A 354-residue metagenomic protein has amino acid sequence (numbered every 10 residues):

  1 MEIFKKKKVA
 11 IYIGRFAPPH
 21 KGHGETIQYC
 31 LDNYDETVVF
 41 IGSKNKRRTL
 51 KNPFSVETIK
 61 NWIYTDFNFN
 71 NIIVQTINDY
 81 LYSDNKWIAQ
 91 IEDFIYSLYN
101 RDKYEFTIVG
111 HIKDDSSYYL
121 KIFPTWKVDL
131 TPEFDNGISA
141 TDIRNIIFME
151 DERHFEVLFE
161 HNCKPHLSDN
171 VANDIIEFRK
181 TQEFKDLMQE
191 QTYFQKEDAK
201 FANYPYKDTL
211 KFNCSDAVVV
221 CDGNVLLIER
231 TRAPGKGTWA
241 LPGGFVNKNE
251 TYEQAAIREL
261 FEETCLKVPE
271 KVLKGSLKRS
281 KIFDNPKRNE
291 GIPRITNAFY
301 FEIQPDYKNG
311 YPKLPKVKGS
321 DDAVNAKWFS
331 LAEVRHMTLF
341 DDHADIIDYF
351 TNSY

Functional and structural regions predicted by a protein language model:
M1-F194: Nucleotidyltransferase catalytic core that binds NTPs
S43-R47, P234, V334: A short, flexible beta-alpha/helix-coil linker loop
I59-K60, R230, R258, E262: Short, cationic motifs built from Arg/Lys/His that form the positively charged side of catalytic pockets
I77, G244-F245: A short, exposed loop/beta-hairpin motif centered on an aromatic-Gly-Thr core
E105, L210-S215, R294-A298: Extracellular structured ligand-interaction cores
G110-D114, R230-T231, N297: Short, well-ordered beta-to-alpha junction loops that form the rim of enzyme active sites and present histidine/acidic
F194-L241, V268, I303-P305: N-terminal strand-loop-strand
F245-S353: Unchanged
